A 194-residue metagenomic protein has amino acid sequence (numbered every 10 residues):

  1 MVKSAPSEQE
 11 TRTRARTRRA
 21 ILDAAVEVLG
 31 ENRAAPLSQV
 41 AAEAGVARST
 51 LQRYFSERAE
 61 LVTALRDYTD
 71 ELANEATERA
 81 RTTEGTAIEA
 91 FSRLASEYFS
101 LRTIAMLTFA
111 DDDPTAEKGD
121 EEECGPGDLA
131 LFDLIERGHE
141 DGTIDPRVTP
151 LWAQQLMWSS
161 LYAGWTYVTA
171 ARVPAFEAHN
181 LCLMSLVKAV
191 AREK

Functional and structural regions predicted by a protein language model:
M1-E31, A35-E43, E60-T63: Basic, helix-initiating cap at the start of DNA-binding domains
L22, S92, S96, D128 (+6 more regions): An amphipathic alpha-helix signature
A24-E31, L72-T83, L156-Y167: Solvent-exposed, amphipathic alpha-helical segments
G45-F55: Short hydrophobic/aromatic patch on the recognition helix
L61-T69, F109: Alpha-helical DNA-contacting segments of helix-turn-helix folds
A64, E75-I104, A116-K118: Hydrophobic alpha-helical connector segments
M106-D113, E117-E121, G125, E140-M184 (+1 more regions): Hydrophobic/aromatic-rich alpha-helical bundle segments in the mid-to-C-terminal region
